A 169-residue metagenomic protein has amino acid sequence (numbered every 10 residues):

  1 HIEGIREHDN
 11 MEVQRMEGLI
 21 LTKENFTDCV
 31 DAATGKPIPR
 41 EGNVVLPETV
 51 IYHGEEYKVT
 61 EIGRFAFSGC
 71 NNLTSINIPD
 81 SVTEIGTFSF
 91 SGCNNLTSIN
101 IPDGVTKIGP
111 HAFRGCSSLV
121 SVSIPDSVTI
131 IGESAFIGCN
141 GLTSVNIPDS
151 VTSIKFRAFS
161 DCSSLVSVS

Functional and structural regions predicted by a protein language model:
H1-P37: Short beta-strand/loop segment at the start of cytosolic alpha/beta domains
H8-M11, M16-L19, P39-E61, N71-E84 (+4 more regions): Structural signature of tandem-repeat unit edges
A32-A33, N43-V45, F65: Short, surface-exposed, low-complexity cationic segments
G63-A66, G86-S91, G109-R114, G132-A135 (+1 more regions): Consensus positions within tandem repeat domains that build extended binding/scaffold surfaces
